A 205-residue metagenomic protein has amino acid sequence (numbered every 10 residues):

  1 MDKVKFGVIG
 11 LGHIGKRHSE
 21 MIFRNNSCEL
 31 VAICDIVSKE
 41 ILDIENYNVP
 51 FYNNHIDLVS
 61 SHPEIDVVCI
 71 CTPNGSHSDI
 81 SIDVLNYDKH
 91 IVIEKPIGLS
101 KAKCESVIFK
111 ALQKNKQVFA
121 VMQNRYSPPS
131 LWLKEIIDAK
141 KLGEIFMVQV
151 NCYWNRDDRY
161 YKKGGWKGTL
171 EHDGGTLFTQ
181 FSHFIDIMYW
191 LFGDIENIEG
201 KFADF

Functional and structural regions predicted by a protein language model:
M1-Y47: N-terminal Rossmann-like dinucleotide-binding module
G15, H77, F184: Catalytic nucleophile loop
H18, V49-K110: Beta-loop-alpha module in the N-terminal Rossmann-like domain of NAD(P)-dependent dehydrogenases, especially those
A32, V67, M147: Short, Asp-centered acidic motifs that coordinate Mg2+ and/or phosphate in catalytic or ligand-binding sites
E105-Q123, G143-V150: Rossmann-fold dehydrogenase core element
N124-F205: Predominantly a Rossmann-like dinucleotide-binding segment in NAD(P)-dependent oxidoreductases
